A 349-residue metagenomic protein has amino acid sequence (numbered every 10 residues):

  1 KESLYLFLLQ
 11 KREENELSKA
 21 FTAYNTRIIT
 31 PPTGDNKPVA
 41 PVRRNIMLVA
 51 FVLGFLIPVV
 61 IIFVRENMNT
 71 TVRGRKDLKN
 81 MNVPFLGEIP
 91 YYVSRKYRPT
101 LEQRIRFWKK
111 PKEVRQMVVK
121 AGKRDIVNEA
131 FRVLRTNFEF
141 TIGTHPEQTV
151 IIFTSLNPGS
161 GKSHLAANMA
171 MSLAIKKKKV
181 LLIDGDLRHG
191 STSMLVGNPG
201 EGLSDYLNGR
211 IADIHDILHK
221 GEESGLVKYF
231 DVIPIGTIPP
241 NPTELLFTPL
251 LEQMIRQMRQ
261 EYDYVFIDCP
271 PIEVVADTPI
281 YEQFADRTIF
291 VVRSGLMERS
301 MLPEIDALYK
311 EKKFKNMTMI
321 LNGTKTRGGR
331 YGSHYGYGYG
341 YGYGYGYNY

Functional and structural regions predicted by a protein language model:
K1-N36: Non-transmembrane alpha-helical coiled-coil
I29, I89, I233: Hydrophobic residues at beta-strand termini and immediately following loops that shape nucleotide-binding pockets
V42-K179, G185-S204, N208-H215, K220-S224 (+4 more regions): Short boundary/hinge segments that flank catalytic cores
N45, D231, D263, D286 (+1 more regions): Conserved acidic residues
L182, V232, I267, F290 (+1 more regions): Structural beta-sheet core signal
S204-L207, V232-D277: Switch II (G3) loop of P-loop NTPases
Q257-Q260, V274-G295: Inter-motif core of Ras-like GTPase G domains
